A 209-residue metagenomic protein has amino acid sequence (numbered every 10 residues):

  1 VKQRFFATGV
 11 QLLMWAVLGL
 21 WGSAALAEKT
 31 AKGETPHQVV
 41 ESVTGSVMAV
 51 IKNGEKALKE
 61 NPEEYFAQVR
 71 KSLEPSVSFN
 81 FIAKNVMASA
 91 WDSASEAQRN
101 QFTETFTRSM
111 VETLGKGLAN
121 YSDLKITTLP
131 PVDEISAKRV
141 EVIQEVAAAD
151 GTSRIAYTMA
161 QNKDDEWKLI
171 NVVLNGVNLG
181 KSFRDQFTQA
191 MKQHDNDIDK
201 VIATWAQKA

Functional and structural regions predicted by a protein language model:
V1-L13: Bacterial N-terminal signal peptides that target proteins for export
A25-L26: Cleavable N-terminal signal peptides
K32-L114: Early exported N-terminus immediately downstream of N-terminal targeting peptides
S42-G45, Q68, E74, A97 (+5 more regions): Extracytoplasmic
E112-S153, T204-A209: Surface-exposed, charged secondary-structure patches
R154-S182: Short beta-strand edge/turn micro-motifs at domain boundaries
N171-A209: Low-complexity, intrinsically disordered terminal/linker segments enriched in charged and Gly/Pro repeats
